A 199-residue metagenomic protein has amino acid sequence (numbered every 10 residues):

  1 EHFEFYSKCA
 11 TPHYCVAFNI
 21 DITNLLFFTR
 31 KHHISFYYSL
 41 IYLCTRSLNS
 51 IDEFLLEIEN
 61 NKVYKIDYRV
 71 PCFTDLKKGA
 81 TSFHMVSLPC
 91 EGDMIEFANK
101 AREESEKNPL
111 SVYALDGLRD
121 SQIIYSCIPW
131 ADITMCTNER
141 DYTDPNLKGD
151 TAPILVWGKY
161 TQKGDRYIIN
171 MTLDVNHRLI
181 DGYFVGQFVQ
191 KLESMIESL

Functional and structural regions predicted by a protein language model:
E1, S7, T11-H13, L26-F28 (+8 more regions): Domain-scale detector for complete catalytic domains at protein termini or as standalone homologs
E1-A17, Y37, V112, D120-C127 (+1 more regions): Flexible, Gly/Pro-enriched loop and linker segments at secondary-structure and domain junctions
K8-A10, I20, K77-K78, G164-I168: Short, flexible turn/loop "capping" segments at secondary-structure junctions
Y14-F18, L25-K31, S82-D93, I180: Acyl-group handling in specialized metabolite and lipid biosynthesis
L25-I51, I169-F188: Acyl activation and transfer enzymes in specialized metabolism, enriched for ANL adenylate-forming modules
F54-M85, R119-S121: Small-residue-rich loop/turn and linker elements
K77-C136: Helical lid/core segments from catalytic subdomains that handle acyl or acyl-like groups
I95, G149-L199: Active-site-proximal acidic secondary-structure segment that organizes catalysis
